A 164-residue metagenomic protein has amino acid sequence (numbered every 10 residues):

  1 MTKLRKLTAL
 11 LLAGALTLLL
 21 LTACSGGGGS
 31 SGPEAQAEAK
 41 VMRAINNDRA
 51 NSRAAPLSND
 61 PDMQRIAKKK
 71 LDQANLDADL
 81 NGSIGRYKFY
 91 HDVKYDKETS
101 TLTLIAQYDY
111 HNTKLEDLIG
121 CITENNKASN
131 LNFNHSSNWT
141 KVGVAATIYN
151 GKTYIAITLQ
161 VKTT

Functional and structural regions predicted by a protein language model:
M1-L11: Bacterial N-terminal signal peptides that target proteins for export
K3, R65-K68, D72-Q73, E116-G120: Polar/charged alpha-helical tracts
A13-L16: Classic N-terminal secretory signal peptides
L19-A23: C-terminal motif of bacterial Sec signal peptides marking the signal peptidase cleavage site
S25-G28: Bacterial signal peptide processing site
P33-Y95, T140-V142: Short, well-ordered surface patches within globular domains
K88-T164: A well-ordered secondary-structure block
